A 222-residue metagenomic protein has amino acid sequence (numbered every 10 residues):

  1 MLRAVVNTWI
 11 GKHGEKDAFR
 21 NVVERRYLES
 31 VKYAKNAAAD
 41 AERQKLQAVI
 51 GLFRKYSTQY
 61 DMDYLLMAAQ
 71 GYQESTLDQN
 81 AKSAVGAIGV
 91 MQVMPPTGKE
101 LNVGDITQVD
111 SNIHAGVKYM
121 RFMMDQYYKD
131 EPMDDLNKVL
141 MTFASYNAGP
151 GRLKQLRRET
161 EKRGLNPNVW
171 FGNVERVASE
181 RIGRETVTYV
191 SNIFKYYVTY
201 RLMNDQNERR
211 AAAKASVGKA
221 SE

Functional and structural regions predicted by a protein language model:
M1-S30, L46-Q47, Y196-N204: Extended ligand-binding regions for polar small-molecule ligands
R3, K16, A39-I50, Q59-Y60 (+5 more regions): Solvent-exposed, acidic/flexible segments
A4-G11, Q47, G51-K55, L65-A68 (+7 more regions): Solvent-exposed, polar/charged alpha-helical surfaces in well-ordered, non-transmembrane soluble domains, broadly
A4-V5, N137-Q206: Catalytic and substrate-binding regions of cell-wall glycan-acting enzymes that process beta-1,4-linked
Y27-L77, D110-I113, Y127-E131, S221: Export/targeting segments at the very N-terminus of extracytoplasmic proteins
K32-N36, T76-K82, M123-Q126, A148-R163: Secretory-pathway/luminal and periplasmic proteins that interact with or process carbohydrate-rich
N80-G104, V109-F122, P167-G172, I193: Substrate-binding/active-site groove segments that recognize and process beta-1,4-linked N-acetyl-hexosamine
D205-E222: Low-complexity, Gly/Ser/Thr/Pro-rich intrinsically disordered linker/tail segments
